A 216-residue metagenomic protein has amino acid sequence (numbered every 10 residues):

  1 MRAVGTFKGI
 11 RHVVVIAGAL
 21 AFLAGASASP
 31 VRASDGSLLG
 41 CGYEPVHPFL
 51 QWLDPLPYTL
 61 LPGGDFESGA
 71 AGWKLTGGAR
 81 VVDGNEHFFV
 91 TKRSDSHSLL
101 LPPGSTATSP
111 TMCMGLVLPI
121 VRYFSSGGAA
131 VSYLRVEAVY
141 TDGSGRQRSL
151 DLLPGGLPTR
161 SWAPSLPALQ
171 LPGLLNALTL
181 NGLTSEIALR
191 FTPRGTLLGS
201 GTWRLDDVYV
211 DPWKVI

Functional and structural regions predicted by a protein language model:
R2-V15: Bacterial N-terminal signal peptides that target proteins for export
V14-G25: Bacterial N-terminal signal peptides
D35-L38, Y43-E44, L53, T59-S98: Extracellular glycan-recognition surfaces and repeat-rich motifs
F66, L118-G127, S185-G195: Extracellular beta-strand-rich recognition modules
L75-G77, I120-F124, A130-V139: Beta-strand acidic-aromatic groove motif in beta-rich domains, primarily in extracellular
S94-I120, V131: Short beta-strands within extracellular/lumenal beta-sheet-rich domains
G143-E186, T192-W203: Extracellular carbohydrate recognition and processing domains and analogous Trp-centered ligand-binding platforms
L197-I216: Exposed low-complexity, polar/acidic, P/S/T/G-rich flexible segments that act as propeptides, protease-susceptible
